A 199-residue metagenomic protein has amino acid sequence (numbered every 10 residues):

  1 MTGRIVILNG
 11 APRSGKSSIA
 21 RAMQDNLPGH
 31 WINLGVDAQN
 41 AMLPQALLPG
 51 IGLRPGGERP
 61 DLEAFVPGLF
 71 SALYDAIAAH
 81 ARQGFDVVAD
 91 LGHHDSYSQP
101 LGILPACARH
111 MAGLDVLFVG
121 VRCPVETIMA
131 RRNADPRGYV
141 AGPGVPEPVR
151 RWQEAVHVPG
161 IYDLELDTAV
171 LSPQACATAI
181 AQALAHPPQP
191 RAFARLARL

Functional and structural regions predicted by a protein language model:
T2-I5, G84-F85: Pre-Walker A (Motif I) flank of P-loop NTPase domains
L8: Hydrophobic anchor at the beta1->P-loop junction of P-loop NTPases
A11: P-loop (Walker A) phosphate-binding loop of NTP-binding proteins
S14: ATP-binding Walker
S17: Walker A/P-loop
R21-G68, A78: Conserved substrate/cofactor phosphate-moiety recognition/catalytic segment in nucleotide-dependent phosphotransferases
A81, G92-G138, P148: ATP-dependent NMP and nucleoside kinases share a basic, alpha-helical "lid"
A130-A179, H186-L199: Small-molecule kinase domains that catalyze NTP-dependent phosphoryl transfer to phosphate-bearing small molecules
